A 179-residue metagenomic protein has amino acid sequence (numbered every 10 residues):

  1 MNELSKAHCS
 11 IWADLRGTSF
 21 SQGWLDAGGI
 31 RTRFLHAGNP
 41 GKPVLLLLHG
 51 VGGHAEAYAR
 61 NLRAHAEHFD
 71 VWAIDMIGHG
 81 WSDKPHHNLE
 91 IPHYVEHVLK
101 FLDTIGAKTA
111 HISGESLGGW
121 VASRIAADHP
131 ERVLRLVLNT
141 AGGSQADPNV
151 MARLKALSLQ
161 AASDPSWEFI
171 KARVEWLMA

Functional and structural regions predicted by a protein language model:
M1-W24: An N-terminal hydrophobic leader/cap segment in hydrolases
T18, L25-A37, K42, R60-R63 (+1 more regions): Active-site loop/oxyanion-hole signature of alpha/beta-hydrolase fold enzymes
K42-G50: Short beta-strand element of the alpha/beta-hydrolase
G50-R63: The serine-hydrolase catalytic nucleophile loop
G52, M76-G80, G143: Alpha/beta-hydrolase active-site loop signature
W120-D128, V133-F169: Flexible "cap/lid" loop of the alpha/beta hydrolase fold
L177-A179: Alpha/beta-hydrolase
